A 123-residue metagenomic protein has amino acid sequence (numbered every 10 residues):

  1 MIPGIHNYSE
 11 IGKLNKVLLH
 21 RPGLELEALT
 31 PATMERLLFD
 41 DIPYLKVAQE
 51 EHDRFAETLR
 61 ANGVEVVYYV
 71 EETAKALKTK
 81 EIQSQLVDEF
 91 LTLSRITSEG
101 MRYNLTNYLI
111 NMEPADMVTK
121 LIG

Functional and structural regions predicted by a protein language model:
M1-G123: Histidine/cysteine-enriched polar flanking segments
